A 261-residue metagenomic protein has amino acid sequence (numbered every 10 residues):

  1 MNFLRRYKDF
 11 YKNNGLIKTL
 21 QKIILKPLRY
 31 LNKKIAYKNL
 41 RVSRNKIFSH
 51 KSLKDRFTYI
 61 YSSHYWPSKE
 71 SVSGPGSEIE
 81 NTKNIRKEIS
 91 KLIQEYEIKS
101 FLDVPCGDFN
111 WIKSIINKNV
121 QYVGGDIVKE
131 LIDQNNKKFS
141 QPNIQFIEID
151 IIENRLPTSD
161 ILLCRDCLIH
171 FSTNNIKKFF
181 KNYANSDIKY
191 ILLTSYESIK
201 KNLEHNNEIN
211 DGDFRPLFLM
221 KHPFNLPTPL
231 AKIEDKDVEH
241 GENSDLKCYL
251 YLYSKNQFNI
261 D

Functional and structural regions predicted by a protein language model:
F3, Y7-T158, F171-D261: Class I (Rossmann-like) S-adenosyl-L-methionine-dependent methyltransferase catalytic domain, capturing the SAM-binding
L163: A conserved beta-strand element that flanks and buttresses the S-adenosyl-L-methionine
C167: Hydrophobic adenine-recognition pocket in adenosine-nucleotide-binding enzymes
